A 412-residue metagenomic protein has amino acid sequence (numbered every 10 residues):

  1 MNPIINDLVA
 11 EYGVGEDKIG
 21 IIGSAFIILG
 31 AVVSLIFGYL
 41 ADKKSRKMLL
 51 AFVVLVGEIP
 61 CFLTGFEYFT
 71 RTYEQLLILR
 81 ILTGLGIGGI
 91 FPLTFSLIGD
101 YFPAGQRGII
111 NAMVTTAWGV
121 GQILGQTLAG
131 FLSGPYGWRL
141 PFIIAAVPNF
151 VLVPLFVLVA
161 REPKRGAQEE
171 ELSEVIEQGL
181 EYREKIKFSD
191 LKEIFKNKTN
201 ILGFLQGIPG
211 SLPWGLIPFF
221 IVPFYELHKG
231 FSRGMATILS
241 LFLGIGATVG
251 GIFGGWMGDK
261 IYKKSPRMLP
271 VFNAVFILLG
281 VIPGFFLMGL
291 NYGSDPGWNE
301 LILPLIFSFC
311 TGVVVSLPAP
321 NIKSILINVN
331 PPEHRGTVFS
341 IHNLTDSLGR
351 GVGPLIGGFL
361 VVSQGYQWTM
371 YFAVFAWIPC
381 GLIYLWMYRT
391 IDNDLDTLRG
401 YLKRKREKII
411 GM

Functional and structural regions predicted by a protein language model:
N2, N197-I252, S316-A319, K323: Extracytoplasmic gate region of multi-pass secondary transporters
I27-L35, G88, Q122-I123, G244-I252 (+1 more regions): Residue-level signature of mid-helix packing/kink "hotspots" within the transmembrane helices of 12-pass Major
V32-Y73: Conserved MFS/SLC helix-loop-helix module at the cytosolic interface between two early adjacent transmembrane helices
K43-V54, D259-F276: Cytoplasmic membrane-interface "Motif A"-like loop-to-helix N-cap segments of 12-TM Major Facilitator Superfamily
L55-T70, V275-P296: C-terminal ends and interior cores of transmembrane alpha-helices in multi-pass membrane transporters/permeases
L79-V120: Cytoplasmic helix-loop-helix junction between adjacent transmembrane helices in 12-TM secondary transporters
V114-R165: Helix-loop-helix hairpin linking two adjacent transmembrane segments in secondary transporters
A167-G203, H228, K403-M412: Juxtamembrane intracellular "pre-TM" segments in multi-pass secondary transporters
